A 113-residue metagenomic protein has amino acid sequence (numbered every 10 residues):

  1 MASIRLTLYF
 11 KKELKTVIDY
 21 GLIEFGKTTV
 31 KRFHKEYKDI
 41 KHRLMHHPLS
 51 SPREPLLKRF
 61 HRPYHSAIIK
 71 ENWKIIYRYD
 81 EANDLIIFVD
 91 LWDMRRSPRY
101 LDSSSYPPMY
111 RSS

Functional and structural regions predicted by a protein language model:
M1-Y64, R99, P107-S113: Basic, Lys/Arg-enriched alpha-helical interface segments
I69-S113: Enriched for short, Lys/Arg-rich terminal
